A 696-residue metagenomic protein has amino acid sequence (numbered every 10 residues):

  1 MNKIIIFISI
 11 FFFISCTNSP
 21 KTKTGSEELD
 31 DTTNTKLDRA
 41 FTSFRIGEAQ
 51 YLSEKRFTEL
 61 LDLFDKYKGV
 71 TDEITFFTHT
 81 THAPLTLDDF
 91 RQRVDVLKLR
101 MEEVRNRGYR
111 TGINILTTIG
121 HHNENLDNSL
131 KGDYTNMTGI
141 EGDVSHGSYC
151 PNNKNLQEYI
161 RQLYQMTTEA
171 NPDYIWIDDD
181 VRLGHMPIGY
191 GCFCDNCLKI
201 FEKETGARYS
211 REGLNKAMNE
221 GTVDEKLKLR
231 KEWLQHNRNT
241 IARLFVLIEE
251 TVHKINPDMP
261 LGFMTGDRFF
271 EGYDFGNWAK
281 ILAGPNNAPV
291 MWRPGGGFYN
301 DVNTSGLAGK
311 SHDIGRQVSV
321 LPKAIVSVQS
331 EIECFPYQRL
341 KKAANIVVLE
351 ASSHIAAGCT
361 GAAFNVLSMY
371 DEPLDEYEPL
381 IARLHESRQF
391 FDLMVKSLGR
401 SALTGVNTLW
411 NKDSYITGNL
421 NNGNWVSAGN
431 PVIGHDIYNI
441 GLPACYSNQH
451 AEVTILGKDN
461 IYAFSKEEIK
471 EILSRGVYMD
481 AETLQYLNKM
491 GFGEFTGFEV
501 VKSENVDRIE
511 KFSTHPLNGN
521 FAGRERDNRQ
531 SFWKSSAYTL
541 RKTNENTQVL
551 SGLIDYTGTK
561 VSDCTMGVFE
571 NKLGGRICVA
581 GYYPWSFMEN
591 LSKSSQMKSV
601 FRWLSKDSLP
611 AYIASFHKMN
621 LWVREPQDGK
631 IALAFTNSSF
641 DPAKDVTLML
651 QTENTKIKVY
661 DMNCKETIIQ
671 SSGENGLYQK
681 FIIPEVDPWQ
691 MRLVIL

Functional and structural regions predicted by a protein language model:
I4-F13: Sec-dependent N-terminal signal peptides
E28, E48-Y51, Y67, D72 (+14 more regions): Hydrophobic targeting/anchoring helices
T32-V96: N-terminal substrate-binding region of glycoside hydrolase catalytic domains
S43-E59, S145-Y159, C334-A344: Active-site mouth loops of central-metabolism enzymes
L61-F64, T78-G132, I248: Aromatic-lined substrate-binding rim segments of carbohydrate-active enzymes
R110-A170, D179, P187, T205-H236: Active-site-adjacent "subsite" loops/lids of carbohydrate-active enzymes
W425-G429, H435, A444-Y446, I455-L696: A conserved amphipathic helix/loop scaffold that creates a polar/acidic microenvironment used either to coordinate
